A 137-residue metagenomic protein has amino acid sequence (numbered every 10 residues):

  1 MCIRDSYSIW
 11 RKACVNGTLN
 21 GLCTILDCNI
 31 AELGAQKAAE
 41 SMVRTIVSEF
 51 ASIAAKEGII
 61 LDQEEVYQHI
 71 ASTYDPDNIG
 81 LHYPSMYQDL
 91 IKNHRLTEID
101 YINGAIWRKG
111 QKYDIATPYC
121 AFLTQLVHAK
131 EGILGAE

Functional and structural regions predicted by a protein language model:
M1-I3: Short, small-residue-biased leader/transition segments that mark boundaries at the very start of proteins
S6-G34, A38-A51, N78: Active-site-proximal catalytic alpha-helix in oxidoreductases
E40-E137: NAD(P)-dependent Rossmann-like dehydrogenase/reductase catalytic/cofactor-binding core
